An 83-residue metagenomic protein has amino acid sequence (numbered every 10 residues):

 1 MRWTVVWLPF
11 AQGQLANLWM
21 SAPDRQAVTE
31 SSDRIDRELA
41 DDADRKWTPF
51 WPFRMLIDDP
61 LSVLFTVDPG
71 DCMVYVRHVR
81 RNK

Functional and structural regions predicted by a protein language model:
M1-P60, D68-K83: Basic, Lys/Arg-enriched alpha-helical interface segments
